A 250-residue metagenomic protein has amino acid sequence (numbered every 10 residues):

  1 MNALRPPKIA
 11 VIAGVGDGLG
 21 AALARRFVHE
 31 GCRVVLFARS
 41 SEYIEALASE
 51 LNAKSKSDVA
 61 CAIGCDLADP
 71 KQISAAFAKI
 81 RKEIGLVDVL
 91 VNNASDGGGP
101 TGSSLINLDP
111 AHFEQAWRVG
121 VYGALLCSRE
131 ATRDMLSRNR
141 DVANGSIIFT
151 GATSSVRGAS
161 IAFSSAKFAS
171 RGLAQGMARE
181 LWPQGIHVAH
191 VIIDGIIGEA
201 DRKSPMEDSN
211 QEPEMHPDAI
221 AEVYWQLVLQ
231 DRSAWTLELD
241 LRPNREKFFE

Functional and structural regions predicted by a protein language model:
G16-D17: Conserved glycine-rich cofactor-binding loop
C32-L47: Conserved glycine-rich Rossmann-like NAD(P)H-binding loop of the short-chain dehydrogenase/reductase
E42, G64-A76, P110: The beta1-alpha1 cofactor-binding region of Rossmann-like NAD(H)/NADP(H)-dependent oxidoreductases
S74, G97-E114: Conserved mid-core segment of classical short-chain dehydrogenase/reductases
K82, V119-D141: Amphipathic alpha-helical dimer-interface segment in Rossmann-like NAD(P)H-dependent oxidoreductases
G97, P110, A116, R140-A169 (+2 more regions): Catalytic loop of short-chain dehydrogenase/reductase
I106-L125, S170: Catalytic Tyr-X3-Lys loop
P183-I186, H190-G198, K203-E250: C-terminal helical subdomain
